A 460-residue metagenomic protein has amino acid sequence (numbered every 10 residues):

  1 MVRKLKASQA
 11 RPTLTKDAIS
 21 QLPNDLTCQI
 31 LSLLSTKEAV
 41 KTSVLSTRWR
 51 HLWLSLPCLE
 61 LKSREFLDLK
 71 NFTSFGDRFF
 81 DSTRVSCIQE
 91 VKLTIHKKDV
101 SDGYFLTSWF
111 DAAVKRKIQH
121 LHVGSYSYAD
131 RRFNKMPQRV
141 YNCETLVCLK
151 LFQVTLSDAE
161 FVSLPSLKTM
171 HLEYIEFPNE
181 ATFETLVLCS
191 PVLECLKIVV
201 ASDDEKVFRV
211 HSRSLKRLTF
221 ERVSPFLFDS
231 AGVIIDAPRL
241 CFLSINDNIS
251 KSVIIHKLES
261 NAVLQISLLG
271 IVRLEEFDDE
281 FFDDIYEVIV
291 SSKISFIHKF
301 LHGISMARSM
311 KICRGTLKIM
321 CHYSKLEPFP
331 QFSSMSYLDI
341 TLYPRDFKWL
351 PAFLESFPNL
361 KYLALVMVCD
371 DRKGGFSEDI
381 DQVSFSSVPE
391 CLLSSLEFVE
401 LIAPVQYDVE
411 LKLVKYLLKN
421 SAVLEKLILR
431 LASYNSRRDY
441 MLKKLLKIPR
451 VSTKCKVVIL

Functional and structural regions predicted by a protein language model:
M1-K4, S436-L460: C-terminal helix/juxtamembrane-tail motif
V2-K4, S8-S202, V207-R209, C391: Leucine-rich repeat
L33, F66-D77, S82, K97-L106 (+10 more regions): Leucine-rich repeat
L52, R139, E160-S163, F183-L186 (+7 more regions): C-terminal per-repeat helix/turn "cap" of leucine-rich repeat
L56, I88, I118, L146 (+12 more regions): Conserved hydrophobic position(s) of the canonical leucine-rich repeat
S244-Y343, S356: Extended repeat-based solenoid scaffolds, especially LRR ectodomains and other repeat-derived architectures
